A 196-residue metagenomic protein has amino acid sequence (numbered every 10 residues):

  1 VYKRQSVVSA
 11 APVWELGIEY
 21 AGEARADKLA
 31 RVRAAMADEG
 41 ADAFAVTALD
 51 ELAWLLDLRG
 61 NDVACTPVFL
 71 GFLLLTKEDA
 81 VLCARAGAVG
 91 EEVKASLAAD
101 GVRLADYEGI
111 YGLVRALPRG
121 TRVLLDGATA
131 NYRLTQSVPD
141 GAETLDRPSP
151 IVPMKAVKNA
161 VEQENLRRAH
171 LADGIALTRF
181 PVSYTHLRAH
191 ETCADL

Functional and structural regions predicted by a protein language model:
V1-Q5, T185-T192: Conserved small/polar residues in nucleotide/adenosyl-binding loops
K3-A116, L171, A176: N-terminal accessory/capping or targeting/presequence segment of soluble
P12-A35, E39, R122-A156, V161-A176: Extended, domain-scale alpha-helical bundle/helix-rich regions
V46-L49, D126, P150, T178-V182: Short coil/turn segments at secondary-structure boundaries
L49-L52, A128-A130, R188-E191: A glycine-rich phosphate-binding loop feature that marks nucleotide/adenosyl-phosphate handling sites
W54-L55, R133-L134, R179: Phosphate- and divalent-cation-binding pockets in alpha/beta enzyme and binding domains that engage nucleotide-derived
V114, L166, A172-R179, L187-E191: C-terminal structured domain segments across diverse proteins
